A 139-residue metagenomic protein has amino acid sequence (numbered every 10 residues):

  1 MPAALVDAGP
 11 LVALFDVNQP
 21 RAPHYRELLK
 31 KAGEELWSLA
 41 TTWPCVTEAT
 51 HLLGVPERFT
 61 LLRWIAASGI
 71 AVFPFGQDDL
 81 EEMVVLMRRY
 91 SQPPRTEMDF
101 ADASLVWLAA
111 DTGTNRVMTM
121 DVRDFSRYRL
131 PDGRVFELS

Functional and structural regions predicted by a protein language model:
M1-P20: Metal-dependent nucleic-acid phosphoesterase active-site entry motif
P2-A4, P23-E97, A103, W107 (+2 more regions): PIN-domain endoribonuclease scaffold, especially VapC-family toxins
